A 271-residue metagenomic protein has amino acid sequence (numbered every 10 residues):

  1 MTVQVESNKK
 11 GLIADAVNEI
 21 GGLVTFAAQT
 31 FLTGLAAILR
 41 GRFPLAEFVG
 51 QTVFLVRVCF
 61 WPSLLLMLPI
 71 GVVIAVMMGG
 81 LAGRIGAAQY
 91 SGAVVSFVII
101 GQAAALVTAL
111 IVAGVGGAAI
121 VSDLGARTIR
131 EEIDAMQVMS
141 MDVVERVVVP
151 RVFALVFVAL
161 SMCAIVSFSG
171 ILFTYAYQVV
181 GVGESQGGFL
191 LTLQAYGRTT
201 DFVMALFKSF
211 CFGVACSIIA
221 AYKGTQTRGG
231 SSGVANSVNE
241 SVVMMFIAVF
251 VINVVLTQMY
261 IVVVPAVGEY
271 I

Functional and structural regions predicted by a protein language model:
T2-F48, K223-R228: Short, membrane-interfacial amphipathic segments enriched in basic
F31, L65-V72, V156, L160 (+8 more regions): Generic alpha-helical transmembrane segments of integral inner-membrane proteins, especially permease/transport modules
Q51-V107: Active-site cofactor/substrate anionic-group-binding motifs, chiefly glycine- and Lys/Arg-rich phosphate-binding loops
V56, F60, L64, A103 (+4 more regions): Selective transmembrane-helix segments that form parts of the transport pathway or gating/packing helices in multipass
M77-I100, F168-F210, I219-V238, Y260-I271: Membrane-interfacial helix-loop-helix connectors in multipass membrane proteins
S91-D134, I219: Hydrophobic alpha-helical transmembrane segments of multi-pass membrane transport proteins
L124-V149, G230-V234: Short cytoplasmic-facing helical segments at TM-TM junctions of multi-pass membrane proteins
G224, V243, I247, V251-P265: Membrane-helix cytosolic exit motif
